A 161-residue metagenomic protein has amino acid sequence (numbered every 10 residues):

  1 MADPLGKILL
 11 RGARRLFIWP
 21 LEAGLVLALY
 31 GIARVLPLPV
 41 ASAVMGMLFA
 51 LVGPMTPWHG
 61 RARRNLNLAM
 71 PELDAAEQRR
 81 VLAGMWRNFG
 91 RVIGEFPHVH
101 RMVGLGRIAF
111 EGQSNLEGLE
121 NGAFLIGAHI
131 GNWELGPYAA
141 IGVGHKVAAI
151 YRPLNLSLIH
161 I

Functional and structural regions predicted by a protein language model:
A2-G127, N132: Membrane-anchoring hydrophobic helices of lipid-metabolizing enzymes
V35, G142-V143: Alpha-helix C-cap/termination motif
N132-G142: Histidine-anchored nucleotide/phosphate-binding helix
K146: Residues at the starts of beta-strands that form the adenosine-phosphate
A149-P153: Short internal beta-strands
I159-I161: Conserved small/polar residues in nucleotide/adenosyl-binding loops
